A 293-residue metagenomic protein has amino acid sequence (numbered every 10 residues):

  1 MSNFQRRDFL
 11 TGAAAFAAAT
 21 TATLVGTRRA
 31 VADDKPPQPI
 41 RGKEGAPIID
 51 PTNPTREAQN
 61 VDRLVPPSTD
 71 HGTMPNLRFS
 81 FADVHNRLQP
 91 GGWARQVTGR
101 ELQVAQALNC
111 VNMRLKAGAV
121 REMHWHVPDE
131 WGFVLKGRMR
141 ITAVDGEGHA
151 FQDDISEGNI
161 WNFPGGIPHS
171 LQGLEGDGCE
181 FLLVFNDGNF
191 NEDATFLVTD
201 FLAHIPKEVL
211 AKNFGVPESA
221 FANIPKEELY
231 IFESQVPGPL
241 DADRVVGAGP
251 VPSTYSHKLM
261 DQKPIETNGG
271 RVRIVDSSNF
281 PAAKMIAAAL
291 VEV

Functional and structural regions predicted by a protein language model:
M1-A17: N-terminal secretory signal peptides and thylakoid transit peptides that target proteins across membranes
V31-A107, L210-E292: A short, N-terminal "cap"/entry segment at the start of jelly-roll beta-barrel domains of the cupin/DSBH fold
V111, V120-R121, G137-A143, A288: Short beta-strand segments in beta-sandwich/barrel cores
A119-E122, R140, I160-W161, G165-S170: Histidine-centered metal-chelating micro-motifs
E122, W131-F133, G158: Mobile, glycine-rich extracellular loop/lid and propeptide segments that shape or gate substrate/ligand access
V127-G146: Glycine- and acidic-residue-biased ligand/ion/polar-headgroup-sensing regions
G146-N162: Short acidic-glycine-tyrosine-enriched beta hairpin
G165-E192: Ligand-binding loop in jelly-roll beta-barrel domains
